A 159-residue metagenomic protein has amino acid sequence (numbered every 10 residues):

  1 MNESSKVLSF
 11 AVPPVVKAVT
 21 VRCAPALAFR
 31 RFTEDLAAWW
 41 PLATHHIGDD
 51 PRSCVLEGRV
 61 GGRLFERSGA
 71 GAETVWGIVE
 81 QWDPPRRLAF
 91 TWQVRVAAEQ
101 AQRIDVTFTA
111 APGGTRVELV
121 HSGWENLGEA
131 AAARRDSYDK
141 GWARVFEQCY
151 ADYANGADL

Functional and structural regions predicted by a protein language model:
M1-P51: Hydrophobic ligand-binding cavity/cleft-lining segments
A11-P13, V60, G71, Q100: Residue-level preference for beta-strand/loop junctions
V19, L119-S122: Short, hydrophobic/aromatic-enriched beta-strand segments in well-ordered soluble domains
A28-F32, L64, V79, L88-F90 (+3 more regions): Hydrophobic pocket/interface hotspot
W40, V55, F65-G113, S122-E125: Hydrophobic-ligand binding "helix-grip"
H45-G62, V75: A solvent-exposed, acidic/Ser-Thr-rich amphipathic alpha-helical stretch
G123-L159: A conserved amphipathic terminal alpha-helix motif
